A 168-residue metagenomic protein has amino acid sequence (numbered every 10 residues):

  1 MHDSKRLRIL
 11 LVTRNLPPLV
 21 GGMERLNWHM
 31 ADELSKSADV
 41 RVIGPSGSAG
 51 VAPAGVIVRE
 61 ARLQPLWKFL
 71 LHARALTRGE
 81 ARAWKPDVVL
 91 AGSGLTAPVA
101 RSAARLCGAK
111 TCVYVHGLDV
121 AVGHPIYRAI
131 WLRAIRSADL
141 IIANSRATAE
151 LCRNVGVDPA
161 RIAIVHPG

Functional and structural regions predicted by a protein language model:
R6, T13-G21, R25-K68: N-terminal strand-loop element at the rim of the active site of nucleotide-sugar-dependent glycosyltransferases
T13, S93, S145-R146: Helix N-cap/beta->alpha junction signal
S46, A147, G168: Carbohydrate-associated surface elements
R74-K85: Short, well-structured alpha-helical segments in soluble
R82, R133-A134: Structural alpha-helical scaffold elements that stabilize or flank donor/cofactor-binding regions in carbohydrate
A91-A97: Short His-centered aromatic/hydrophobic patch
A97-P98, L106-I126, S137-L140: A short, histidine- and acid-enriched strand-loop-helix "catalytic/donor-clamping" loop that lines the nucleotide-sugar
A138-I164: A short, active-site helix/loop in glycosyltransferases that binds the activated sugar's phosphate group
